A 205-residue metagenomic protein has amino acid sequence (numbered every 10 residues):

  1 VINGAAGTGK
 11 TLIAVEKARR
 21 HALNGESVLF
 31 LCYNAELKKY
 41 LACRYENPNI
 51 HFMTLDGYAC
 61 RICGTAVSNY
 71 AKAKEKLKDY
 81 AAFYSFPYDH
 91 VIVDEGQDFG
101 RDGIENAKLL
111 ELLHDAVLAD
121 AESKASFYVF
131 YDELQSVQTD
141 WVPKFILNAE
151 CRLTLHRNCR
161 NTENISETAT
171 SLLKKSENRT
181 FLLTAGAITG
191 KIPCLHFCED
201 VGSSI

Functional and structural regions predicted by a protein language model:
V1-D79, F86-I205: Conserved helicase motor core of SF1/SF2 NTP-dependent helicases
